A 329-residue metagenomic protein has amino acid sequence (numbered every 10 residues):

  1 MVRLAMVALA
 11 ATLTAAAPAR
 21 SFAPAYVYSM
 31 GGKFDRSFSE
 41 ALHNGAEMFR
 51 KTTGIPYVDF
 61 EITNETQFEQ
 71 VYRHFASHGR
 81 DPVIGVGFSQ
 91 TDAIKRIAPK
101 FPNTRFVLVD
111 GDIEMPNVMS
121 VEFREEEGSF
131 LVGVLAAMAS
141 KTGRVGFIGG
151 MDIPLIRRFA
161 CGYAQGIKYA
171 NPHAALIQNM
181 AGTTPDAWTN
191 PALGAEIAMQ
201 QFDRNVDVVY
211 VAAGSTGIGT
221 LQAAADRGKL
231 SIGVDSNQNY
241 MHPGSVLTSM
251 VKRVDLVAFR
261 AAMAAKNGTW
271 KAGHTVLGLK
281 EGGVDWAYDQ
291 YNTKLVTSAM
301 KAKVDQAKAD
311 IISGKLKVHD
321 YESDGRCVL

Functional and structural regions predicted by a protein language model:
M1-L4: Positively charged n-region of N-terminal signal peptides that target proteins for export
M6-P18: Hydrophobic h-region of N-terminal signal peptides that target proteins for export in Gram-negative bacteria
A19-L329: A residue-level marker of the well-folded mature domains of exported/periplasmic proteins
